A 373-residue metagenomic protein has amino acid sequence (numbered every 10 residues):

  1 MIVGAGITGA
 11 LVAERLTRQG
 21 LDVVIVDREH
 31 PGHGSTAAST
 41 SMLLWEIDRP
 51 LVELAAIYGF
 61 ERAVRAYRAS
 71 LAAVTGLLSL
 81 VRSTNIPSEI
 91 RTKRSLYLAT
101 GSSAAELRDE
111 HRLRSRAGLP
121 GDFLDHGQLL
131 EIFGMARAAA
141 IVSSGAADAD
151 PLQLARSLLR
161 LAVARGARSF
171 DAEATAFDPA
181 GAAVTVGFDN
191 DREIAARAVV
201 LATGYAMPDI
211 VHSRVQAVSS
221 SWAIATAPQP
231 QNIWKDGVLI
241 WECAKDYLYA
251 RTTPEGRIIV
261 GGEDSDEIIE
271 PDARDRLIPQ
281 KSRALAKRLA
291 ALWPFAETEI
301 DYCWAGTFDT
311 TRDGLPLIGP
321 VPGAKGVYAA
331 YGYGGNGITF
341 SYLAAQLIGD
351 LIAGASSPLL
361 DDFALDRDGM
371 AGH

Functional and structural regions predicted by a protein language model:
M1-T8, V24: Beta1/beta-strand and adjacent pyrophosphate-binding region of the FAD-binding site in flavoprotein oxidoreductases
T17-A38: Glycine-rich FAD pyrophosphate-binding loop
T40-L43, I47-D48, V52, K93-L98 (+2 more regions): Central beta-strand plus flanking loop segment that forms part of the substrate or channel wall within the catalytic
E46-H126: Dinucleotide-binding Rossmann-like beta1-alpha1 core, especially the glycine-rich loop that anchors the ADP
F60, P87-Y97, G127-L161, E263: Helix-loop-beta segment of a Rossmann-like dinucleotide-binding subdomain
A105-L113, A117, A136-R197, A202: Helical element adjacent to the flavin cofactor pocket in flavoenzyme catalytic cores
F177-T253, I258: Flavin-dependent oxidoreductases
R274-D275, K287-H373: C-terminal catalytic lobe of FAD-dependent flavoproteins
